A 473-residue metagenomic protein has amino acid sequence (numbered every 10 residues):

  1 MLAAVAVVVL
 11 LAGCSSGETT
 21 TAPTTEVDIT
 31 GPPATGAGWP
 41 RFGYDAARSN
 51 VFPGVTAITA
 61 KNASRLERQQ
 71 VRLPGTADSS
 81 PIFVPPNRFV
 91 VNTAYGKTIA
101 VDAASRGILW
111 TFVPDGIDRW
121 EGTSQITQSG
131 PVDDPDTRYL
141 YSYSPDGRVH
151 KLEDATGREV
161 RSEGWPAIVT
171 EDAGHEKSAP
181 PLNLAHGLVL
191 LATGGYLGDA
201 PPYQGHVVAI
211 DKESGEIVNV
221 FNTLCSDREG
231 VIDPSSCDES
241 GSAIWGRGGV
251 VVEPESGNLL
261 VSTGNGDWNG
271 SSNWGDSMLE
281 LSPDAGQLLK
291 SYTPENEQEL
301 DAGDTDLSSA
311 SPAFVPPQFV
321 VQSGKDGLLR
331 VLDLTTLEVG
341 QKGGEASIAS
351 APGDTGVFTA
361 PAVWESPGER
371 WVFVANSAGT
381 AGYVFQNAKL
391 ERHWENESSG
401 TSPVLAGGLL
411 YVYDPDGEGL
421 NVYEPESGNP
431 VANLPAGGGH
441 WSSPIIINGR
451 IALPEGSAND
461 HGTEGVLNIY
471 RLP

Functional and structural regions predicted by a protein language model:
L10-G13: C-terminal motif of bacterial Sec signal peptides marking the signal peptidase cleavage site
S15-E18: Bacterial signal peptide processing site
V27-R68, L279: Blade/loop signatures of beta-propeller domains
P114-G198, Q204-G205, V218-W245: Asp-box/WD-like beta-propeller blade repeats and closely related beta-sheet repeat scaffolds
K151, Y203-G215, W274-G286, G465-L472: Beta-propeller blade signature
N296-L300, E345-P361, W394-V404, S427-N448: Conserved blade-ending motifs and adjacent loop-strand segments that build the rim/top face of beta-propeller domains
F319, L328, G356-N429: Loop/turn-rich, solvent-exposed surfaces of beta-rich toroidal or solenoidal domains
P435-P473: Blade-level signature of beta-propeller repeat domains, shared across WD40, Kelch, NHL, RCC1 and BNR/Asp-box propellers
